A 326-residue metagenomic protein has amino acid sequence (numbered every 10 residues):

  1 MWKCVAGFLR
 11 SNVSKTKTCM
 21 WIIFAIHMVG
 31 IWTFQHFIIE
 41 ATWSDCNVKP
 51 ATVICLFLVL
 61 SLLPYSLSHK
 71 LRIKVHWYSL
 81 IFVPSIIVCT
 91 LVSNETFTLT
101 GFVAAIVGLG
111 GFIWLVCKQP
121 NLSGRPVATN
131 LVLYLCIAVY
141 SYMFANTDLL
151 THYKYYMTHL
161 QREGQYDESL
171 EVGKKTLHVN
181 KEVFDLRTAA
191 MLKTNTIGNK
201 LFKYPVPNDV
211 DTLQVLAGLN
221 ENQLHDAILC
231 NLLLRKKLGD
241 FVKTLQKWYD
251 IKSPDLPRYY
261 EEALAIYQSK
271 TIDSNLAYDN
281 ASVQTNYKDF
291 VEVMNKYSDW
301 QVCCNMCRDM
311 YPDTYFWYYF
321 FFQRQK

Functional and structural regions predicted by a protein language model:
M1-Y78: Membrane-anchoring hydrophobic segments
C4, C19, C46, C55 (+5 more regions): Generic recognition of cysteine residues
H27-T33, I81-V92, Y134-S141: Aromatic-anchored segments of alpha-helical transmembrane domains
C46, P50-C55, H69-N121: Membrane-embedded alpha-helical segments of integral membrane proteins
L91-T98, F144, T151-Y155: Membrane-water interface signatures at transmembrane helix termini and the short loops that connect adjacent helices
G124-D148: Internal/C-terminal transmembrane anchor helices
N146-Y249: Soluble catalytic regions of membrane-associated enzymes that act on cell-envelope and secretory-pathway components
G218-K326: Solvent-exposed soluble domains appended to multi-pass membrane proteins
